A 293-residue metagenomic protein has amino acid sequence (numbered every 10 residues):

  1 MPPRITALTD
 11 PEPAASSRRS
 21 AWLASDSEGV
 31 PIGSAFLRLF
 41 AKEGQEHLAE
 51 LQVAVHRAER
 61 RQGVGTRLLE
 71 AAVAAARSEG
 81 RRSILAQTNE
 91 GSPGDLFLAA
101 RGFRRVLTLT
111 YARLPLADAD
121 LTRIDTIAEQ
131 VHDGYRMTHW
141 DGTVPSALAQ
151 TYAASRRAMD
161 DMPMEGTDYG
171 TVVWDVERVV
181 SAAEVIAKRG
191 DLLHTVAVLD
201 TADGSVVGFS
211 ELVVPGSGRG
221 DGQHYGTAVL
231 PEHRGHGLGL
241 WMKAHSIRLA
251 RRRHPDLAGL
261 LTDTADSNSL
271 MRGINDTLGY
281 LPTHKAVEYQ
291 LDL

Functional and structural regions predicted by a protein language model:
M1-A14, D160-S181: Conserved GNAT-fold acetyl-CoA-binding loop/helix
M1-D10, D118-S146, Q150, D161: Conserved N-terminal entry element of GNAT/NAT acetyltransferase domains
A7-D10, R18-A35, L193-G208: Conserved beta-hairpin
S34, F40-Q52, E59-R60, P215-Y225 (+1 more regions): A conserved beta-turn-beta hairpin within the catalytic core of GNAT-like acetyltransferases that forms part
L39-K42, L85-N89, R104-D118, D276-L293: Conserved catalytic-core motifs of GNAT/GCN5-like acyltransferases
V55, R61-A74, A99-A100, V229 (+2 more regions): Conserved acetyl-CoA-binding loop-helix of GNAT-fold acetyltransferases
R60, L85-G94, L230-R234, L260-R272 (+1 more regions): Conserved beta-strand-loop-alpha-helix junction that forms the acyl-donor binding cleft
A76-N89, A250-D263: Conserved GNAT acetyl-CoA-binding A-motif
